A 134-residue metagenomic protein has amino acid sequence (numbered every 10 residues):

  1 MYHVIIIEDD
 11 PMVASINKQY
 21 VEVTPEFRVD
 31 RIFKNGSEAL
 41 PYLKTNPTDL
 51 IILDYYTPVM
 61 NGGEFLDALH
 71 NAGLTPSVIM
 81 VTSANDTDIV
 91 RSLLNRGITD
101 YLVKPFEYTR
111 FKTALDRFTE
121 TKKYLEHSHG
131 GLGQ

Functional and structural regions predicted by a protein language model:
E8: Conserved acidic carboxylate
P11-R31: Two-component/phosphorelay signaling modules centered on CheY-like receiver
I32-L50: Acidic, metal-coordinating helix/loop segments flanking the phosphotransfer/catalytic sites of two-component signaling
N35, N61-E64: Acidic catalytic/metal-coordinating carboxylates
L53-Y55, T82: Active-site residues of response regulator receiver
G63-L74: Short amphipathic alpha-helix used as the core "switch/output" element in two-component signaling
E120-Q134: CheY-like receiver
